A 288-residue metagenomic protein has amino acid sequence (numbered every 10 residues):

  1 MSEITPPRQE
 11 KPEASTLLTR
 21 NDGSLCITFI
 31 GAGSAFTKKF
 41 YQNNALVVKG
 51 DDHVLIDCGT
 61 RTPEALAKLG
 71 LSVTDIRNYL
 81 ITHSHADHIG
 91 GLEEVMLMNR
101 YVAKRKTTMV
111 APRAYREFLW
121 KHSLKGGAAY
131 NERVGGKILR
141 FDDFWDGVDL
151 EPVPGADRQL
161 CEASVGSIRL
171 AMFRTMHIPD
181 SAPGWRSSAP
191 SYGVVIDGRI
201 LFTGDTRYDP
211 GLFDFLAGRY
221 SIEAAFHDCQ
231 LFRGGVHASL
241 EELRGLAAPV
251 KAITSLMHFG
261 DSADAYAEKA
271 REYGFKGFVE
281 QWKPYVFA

Functional and structural regions predicted by a protein language model:
S2-L201, A265-A288: Binuclear metal-dependent hydrolase catalytic cores
T206-A288: Cap/insert and terminal regions of metallo-dependent hydrolase folds
